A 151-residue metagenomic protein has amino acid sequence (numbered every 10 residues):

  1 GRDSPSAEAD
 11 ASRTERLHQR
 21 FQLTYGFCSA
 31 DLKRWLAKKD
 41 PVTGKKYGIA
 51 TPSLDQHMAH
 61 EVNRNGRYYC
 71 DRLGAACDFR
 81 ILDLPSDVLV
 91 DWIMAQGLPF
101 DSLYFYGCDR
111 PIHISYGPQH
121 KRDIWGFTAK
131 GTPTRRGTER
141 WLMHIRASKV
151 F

Functional and structural regions predicted by a protein language model:
G1-A9: N-terminal post-signal-peptidase region of extra-cytosolic proteins
P5, R34, K38, V88-D91 (+1 more regions): Charged/polar, solvent-exposed surface patches and flexible loops
E8-M58: Extended, low-complexity, intrinsically disordered C-terminal regulatory tails of eukaryotic serine/threonine kinases
K39, A50-C77: Short, conserved helix/loop micro-motifs enriched in His/Cys and acidic residues
R64-F151: Catalytic cores and adjacent binding grooves of peptidoglycan-active enzymes
